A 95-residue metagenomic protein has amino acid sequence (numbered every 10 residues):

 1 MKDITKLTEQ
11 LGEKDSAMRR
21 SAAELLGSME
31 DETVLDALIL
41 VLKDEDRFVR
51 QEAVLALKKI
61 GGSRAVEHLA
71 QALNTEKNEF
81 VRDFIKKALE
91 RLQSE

Functional and structural regions predicted by a protein language model:
M1-Q10, D31-K43, G62-N74, E95: Amphipathic alpha-helical scaffolding segments comprising HEAT/armadillo-like alpha-solenoid repeats
L11-E24, S28: N-terminal first-folded block
K14-D15, E45-D46, K77-N78: Short inter-helical turns and helix N-cap capping residues of alpha-solenoid HEAT/ARM repeat scaffolds
L25, A56-K59, S63, A72 (+1 more regions): Core register positions within helices of long alpha-helical scaffolds
N74, V81-E95: Eukaryotic acidic, Ser/Thr-rich intrinsically disordered low-complexity regions
